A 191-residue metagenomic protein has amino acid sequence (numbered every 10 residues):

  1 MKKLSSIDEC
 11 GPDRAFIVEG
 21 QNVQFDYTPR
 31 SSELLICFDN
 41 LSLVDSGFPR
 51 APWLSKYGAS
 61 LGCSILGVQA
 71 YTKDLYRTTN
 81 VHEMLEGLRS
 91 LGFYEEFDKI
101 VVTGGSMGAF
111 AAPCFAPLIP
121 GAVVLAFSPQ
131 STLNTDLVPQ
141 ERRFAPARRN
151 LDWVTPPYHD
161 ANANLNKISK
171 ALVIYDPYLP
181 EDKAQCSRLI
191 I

Functional and structural regions predicted by a protein language model:
K2-L61: Short, surface-exposed "cap/lid" segments of acyl-processing enzymes
S60-T72: Conserved alpha/beta-hydrolase
Y76-E95: Alpha/beta-hydrolase active-site loop
E95-S106: Alpha/beta-hydrolase fold nucleophile elbow
G104-A116: Glycine-rich nucleophile elbow surrounding the catalytic serine of serine-hydrolase chemistry
C114-V124: Conserved hydrolase catalytic core segment
A126-L137, D176-Y178: Active-site nucleophile loop of the alpha/beta-hydrolase fold
R143-I191: The feature captures the conserved acid-bearing segment of alpha/beta-hydrolase catalytic domains
